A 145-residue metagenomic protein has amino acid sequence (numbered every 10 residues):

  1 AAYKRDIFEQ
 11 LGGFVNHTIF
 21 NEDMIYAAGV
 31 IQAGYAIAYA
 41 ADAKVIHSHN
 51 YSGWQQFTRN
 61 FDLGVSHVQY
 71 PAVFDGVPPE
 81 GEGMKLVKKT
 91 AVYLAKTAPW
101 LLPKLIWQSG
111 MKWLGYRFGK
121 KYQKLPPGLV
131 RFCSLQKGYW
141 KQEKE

Functional and structural regions predicted by a protein language model:
A1-L11: Conserved nucleotide-sugar donor-binding and metal-coordinating catalytic region shared by glycosyltransferases
A2, F20, Y39: Short aromatic/basic micro-patch
I19-Y26: Acidic donor-binding loop at a coil-to-helix junction in glycosyltransferase catalytic cores that engages
V30-I31: Hydrophobic residues within well-ordered alpha-helices
I37, K44-L114: Active-site-adjacent helix/loop segment of glycosyltransferases that harbors family-specific signature motifs
L86, W107, M111, G115-E145: Juxtamembrane C-terminal module of membrane proteins
